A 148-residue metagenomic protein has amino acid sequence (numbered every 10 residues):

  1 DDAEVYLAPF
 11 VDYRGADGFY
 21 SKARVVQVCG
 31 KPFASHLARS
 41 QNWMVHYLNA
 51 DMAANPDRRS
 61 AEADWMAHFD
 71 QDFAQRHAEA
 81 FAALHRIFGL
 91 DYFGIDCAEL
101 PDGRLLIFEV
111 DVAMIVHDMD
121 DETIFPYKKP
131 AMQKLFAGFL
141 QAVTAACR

Functional and structural regions predicted by a protein language model:
D1-F73, E79: Phosphate-binding site of ATP-dependent enzymes
Y6, F33-A34, F93, L106-E109: Protein kinase-like catalytic core scaffold
F19, D91-Y92: Residues that act as N-cap/strand-start positions at coil-to-secondary-structure junctions
Q71-D72, R86-L90, E99-R148: C-terminal active-site "lid" helix and adjoining low-complexity regulatory extension at the edge of ATP-using catalytic
F81-L84: A conserved acidic, glycine/proline-rich C-terminal tail/linker
I95-C97: Hydrophobic residue at the +6 position relative to the catalytic HRD Asp in the kinase catalytic loop
